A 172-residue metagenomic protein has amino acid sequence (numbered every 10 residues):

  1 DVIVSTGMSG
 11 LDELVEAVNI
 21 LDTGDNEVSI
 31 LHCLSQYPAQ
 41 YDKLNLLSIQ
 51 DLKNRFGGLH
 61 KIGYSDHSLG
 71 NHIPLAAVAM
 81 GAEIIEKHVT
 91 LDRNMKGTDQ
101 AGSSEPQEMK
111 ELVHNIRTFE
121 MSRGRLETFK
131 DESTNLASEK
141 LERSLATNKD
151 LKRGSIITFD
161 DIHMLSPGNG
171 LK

Functional and structural regions predicted by a protein language model:
D1-K172: Catalytic cores and adjacent flexible loops of soluble metabolic enzymes that perform enolate/carbanion chemistry on
